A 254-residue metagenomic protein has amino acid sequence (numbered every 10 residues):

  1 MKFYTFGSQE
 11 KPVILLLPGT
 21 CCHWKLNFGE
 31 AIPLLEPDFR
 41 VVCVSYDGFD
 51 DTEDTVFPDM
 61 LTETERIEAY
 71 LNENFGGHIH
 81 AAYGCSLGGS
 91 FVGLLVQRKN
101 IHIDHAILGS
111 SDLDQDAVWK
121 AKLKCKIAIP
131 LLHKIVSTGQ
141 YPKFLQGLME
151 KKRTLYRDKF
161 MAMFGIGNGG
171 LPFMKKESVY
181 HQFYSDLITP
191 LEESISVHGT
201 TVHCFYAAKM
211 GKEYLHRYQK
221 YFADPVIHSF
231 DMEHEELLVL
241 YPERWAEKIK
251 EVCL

Functional and structural regions predicted by a protein language model:
Y4-E53: Conserved HGGG/HGGXW glycine-rich cap/lid loop of the alpha/beta-hydrolase fold
V42-A81: Active-site loop/oxyanion-hole signature of alpha/beta-hydrolase fold enzymes
A82-G84, G109: Short beta-strand immediately N-terminal to the catalytic nucleophile in serine-hydrolase-like folds
G84-V92: Gly/Ala-rich beta-loop-alpha elbow adjacent to hydrolase catalytic centers
Q97, H105-I135: Flexible "cap/lid" loop of the alpha/beta hydrolase fold
T138-I195: Conserved alpha/beta-hydrolase catalytic His-Asp/Glu region
E177-K220, L238: Conserved serine/cysteine hydrolase catalytic core
F230-R244: Catalytic histidine-centered segment of alpha/beta-hydrolase-like enzymes
